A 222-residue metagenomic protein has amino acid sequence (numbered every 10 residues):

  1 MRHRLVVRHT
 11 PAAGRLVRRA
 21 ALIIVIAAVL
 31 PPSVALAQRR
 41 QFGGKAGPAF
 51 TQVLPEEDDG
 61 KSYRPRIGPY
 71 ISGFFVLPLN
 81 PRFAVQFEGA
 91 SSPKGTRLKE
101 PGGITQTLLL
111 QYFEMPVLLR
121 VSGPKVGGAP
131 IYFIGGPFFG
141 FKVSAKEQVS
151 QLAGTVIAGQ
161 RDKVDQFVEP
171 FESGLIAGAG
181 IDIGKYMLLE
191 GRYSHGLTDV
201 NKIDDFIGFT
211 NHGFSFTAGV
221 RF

Functional and structural regions predicted by a protein language model:
A35-R40, L79-R82, P124-P130: Short loop/turn motifs that connect adjacent beta-strands in outer-membrane beta-barrel proteins
L36-F74, P130-G135, K142-V143, S150-A153 (+2 more regions): Short glycine/proline- and aromatic-enriched beta-strand/turn motifs that initiate or cap beta-hairpins
Q38, Y63-P69, L109-M115, F171-L175 (+1 more regions): Residues that define the transmembrane beta-barrel architecture of outer-membrane proteins
G44-A46, F87, V117, F133-P137 (+3 more regions): Membrane-embedded beta-strand positions of outer-membrane beta-barrel proteins
P48-Q52, S91-G95, E114, G123 (+3 more regions): Transmembrane beta-strands of outer-membrane beta-barrel pores
L54-K61, P101-T107, R161-D165, V200-I207: Extracellular loop and loop/strand-boundary signature of outer-membrane beta-barrel proteins
F74-V76, L118-S122, G180-D182, E190 (+1 more regions): Transmembrane beta-barrel domains of outer membrane proteins
R82-V85, G127, I131, K185-G191: Repeated loop/turn-to-beta-strand initiation elements of outer-membrane beta-barrel proteins
